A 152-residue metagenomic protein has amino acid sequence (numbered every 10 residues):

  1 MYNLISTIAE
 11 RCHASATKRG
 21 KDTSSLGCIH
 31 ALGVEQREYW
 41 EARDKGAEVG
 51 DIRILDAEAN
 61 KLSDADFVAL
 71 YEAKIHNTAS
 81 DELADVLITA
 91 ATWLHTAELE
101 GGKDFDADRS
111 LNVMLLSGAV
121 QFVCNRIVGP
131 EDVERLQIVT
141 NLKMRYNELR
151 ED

Functional and structural regions predicted by a protein language model:
M1-D152: Flexible "arm" and connector segments at domain edges
